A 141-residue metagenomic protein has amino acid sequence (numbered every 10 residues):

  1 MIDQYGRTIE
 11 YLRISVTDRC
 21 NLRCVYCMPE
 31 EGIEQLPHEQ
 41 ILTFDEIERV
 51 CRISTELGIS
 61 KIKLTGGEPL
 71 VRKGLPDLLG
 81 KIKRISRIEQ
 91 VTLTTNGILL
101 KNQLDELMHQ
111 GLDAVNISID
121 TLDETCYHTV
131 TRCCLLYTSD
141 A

Functional and structural regions predicted by a protein language model:
M1-I2: Radical SAM enzyme core and accessory elements
Y5-L42: Canonical Radical SAM [4Fe-4S] cluster-binding loop centered on the CxxxCxxC motif and its immediate flanking residues
T8, R23, G58, R87 (+1 more regions): Short loop/turn motifs at secondary-structure junctions
E34-R49, P69-A114, I119-C126, C133-L136: Canonical radical SAM enzyme core domain
V50-K63: Short Fe-S-cluster ligation motifs
Y137-A141: Conserved small/polar residues in nucleotide/adenosyl-binding loops
